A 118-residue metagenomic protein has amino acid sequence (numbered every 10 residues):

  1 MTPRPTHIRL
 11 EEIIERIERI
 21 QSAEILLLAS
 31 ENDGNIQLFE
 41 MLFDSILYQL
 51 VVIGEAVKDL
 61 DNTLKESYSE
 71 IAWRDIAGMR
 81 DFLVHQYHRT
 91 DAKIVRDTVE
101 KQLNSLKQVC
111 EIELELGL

Functional and structural regions predicted by a protein language model:
M1-L118: Solvent-exposed interaction patches of small proteins and small membrane subunits
